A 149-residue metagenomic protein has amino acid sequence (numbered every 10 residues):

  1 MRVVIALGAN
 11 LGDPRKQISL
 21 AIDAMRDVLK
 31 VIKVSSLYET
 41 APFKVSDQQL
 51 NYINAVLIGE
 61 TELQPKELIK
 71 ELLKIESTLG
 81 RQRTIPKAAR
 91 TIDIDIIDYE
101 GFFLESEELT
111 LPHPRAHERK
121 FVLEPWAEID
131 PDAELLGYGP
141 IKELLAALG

Functional and structural regions predicted by a protein language model:
M1-V28, S35-A41: N-terminal beta1-alpha1 ligand-phosphate binding loop
R2, Y52-N54: Short, solvent-exposed beta-strand edge segments and adjacent coil->beta transition regions
G12, F43-Y52, L63-K70, K74-G149: Flexible, gly/pro- and Lys/Arg-enriched active-site loops
V28-V31, D98: A SAM-dependent methyltransferase catalytic signature shared across enzymes that methylate proteins
K33-S36, V122-L123: Structural signal for conserved beta-strand scaffold positions within catalytic alpha/beta enzyme cores
E60: Extracellular and analogous surface-interaction loops
